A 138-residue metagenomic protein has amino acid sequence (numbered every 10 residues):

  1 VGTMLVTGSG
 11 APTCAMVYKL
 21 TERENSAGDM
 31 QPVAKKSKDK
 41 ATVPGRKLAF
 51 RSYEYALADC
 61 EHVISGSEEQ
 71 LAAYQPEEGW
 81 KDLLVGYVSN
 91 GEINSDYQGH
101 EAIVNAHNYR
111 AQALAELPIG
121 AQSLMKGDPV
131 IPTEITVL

Functional and structural regions predicted by a protein language model:
G2-L138: Gly/Ser/Thr/Ala-enriched C-terminal appendages of enzymes
